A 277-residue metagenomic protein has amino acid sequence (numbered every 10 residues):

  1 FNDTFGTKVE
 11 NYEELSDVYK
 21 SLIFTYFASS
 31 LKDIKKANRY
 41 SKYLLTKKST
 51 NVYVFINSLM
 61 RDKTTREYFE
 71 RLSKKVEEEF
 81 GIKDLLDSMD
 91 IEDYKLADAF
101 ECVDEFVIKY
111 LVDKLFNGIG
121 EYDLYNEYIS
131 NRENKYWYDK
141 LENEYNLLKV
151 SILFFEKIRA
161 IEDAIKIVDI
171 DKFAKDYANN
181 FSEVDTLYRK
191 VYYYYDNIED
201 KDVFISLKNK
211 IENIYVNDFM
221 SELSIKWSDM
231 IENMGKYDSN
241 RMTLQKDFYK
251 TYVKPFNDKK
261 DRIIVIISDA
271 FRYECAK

Functional and structural regions predicted by a protein language model:
F1-I263, R272-K277: …; additionally, a secondary subgroup of soluble metalloenzymes is captured
D269: Ligand-binding pocket scaffold of soluble enzyme catalytic domains
